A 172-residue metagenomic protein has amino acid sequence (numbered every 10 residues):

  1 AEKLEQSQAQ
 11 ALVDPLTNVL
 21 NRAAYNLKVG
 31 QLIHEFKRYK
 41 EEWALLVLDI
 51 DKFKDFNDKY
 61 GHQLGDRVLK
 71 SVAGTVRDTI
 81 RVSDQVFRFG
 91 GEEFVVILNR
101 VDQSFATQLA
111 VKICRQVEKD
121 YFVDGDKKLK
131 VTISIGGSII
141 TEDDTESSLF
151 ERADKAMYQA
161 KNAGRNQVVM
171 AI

Functional and structural regions predicted by a protein language model:
Q8-A9, R22-E42, A73-R81, N99: Short regulatory alpha-helical coupling segments that immediately precede and/or link into cyclic nucleotide signaling
A9-L27, L48-H62, K70: Conserved nucleotide-binding and Mg2+-coordinating catalytic segments in signaling enzymes
K54, L69, V76, F87 (+2 more regions): Short beta-strand->loop micro-motif that forms the acidic, two-metal-ion catalytic signature in nucleotide-processing
L64-Q85, E93, K112, V117: Active-site-proximal alpha-helical element of nucleotidyl cyclase-like catalytic domains and analogous helices
V68, V95-R115, E142, S148-L149: Short helix/loop segment flanking the catalytic signature motif in cyclic-nucleotide metabolism enzymes
Q85-R88, L129: A short pre-motif secondary-structure segment
T107, G125, I139-I172: Catalytic-core segments of nucleotide cyclases and related cyclic-nucleotide turnover enzymes
V117-I133: Catalytic core regions of nucleotide second-messenger enzymes
